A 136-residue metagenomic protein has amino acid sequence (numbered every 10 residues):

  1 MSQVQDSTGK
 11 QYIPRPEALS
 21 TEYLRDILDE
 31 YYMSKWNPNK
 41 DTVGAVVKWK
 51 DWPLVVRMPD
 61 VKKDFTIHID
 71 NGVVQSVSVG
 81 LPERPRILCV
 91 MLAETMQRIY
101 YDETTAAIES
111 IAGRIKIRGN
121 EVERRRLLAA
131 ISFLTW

Functional and structural regions predicted by a protein language model:
M1-W136: Feature captures hydrophobic
